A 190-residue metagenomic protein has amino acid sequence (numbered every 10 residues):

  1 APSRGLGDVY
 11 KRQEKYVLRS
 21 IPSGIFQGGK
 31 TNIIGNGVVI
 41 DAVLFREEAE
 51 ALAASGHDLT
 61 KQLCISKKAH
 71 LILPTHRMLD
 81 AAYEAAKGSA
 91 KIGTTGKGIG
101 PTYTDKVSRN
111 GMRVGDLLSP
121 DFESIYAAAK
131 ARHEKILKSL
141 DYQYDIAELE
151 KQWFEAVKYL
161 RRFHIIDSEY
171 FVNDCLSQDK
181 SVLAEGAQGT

Functional and structural regions predicted by a protein language model:
A1-L6, Y10: Single conserved hydrophobic/aromatic residue that forms the stacking wall/gate of nucleotide- or nucleobase-binding
R4, E14-G29, T60: Non-catalytic, usually N-terminal nucleic-acid engagement modules in DNA/RNA processing proteins
L6, T94-P101, A187-T190: Gly/Ser/Thr-rich helix-start
R12-V17, I33-D41, E48-S55, G98: Function-dense linear segments that define catalytic or interfacial modules in macromolecule-processing proteins
E14, S23-G24, V38-I40, E50 (+2 more regions): Short, glycine-/Ser/Thr-/acidic-enriched flexible segments
Y16-L18, I33-G35, I65, Y103 (+1 more regions): Short hydrophobic-aromatic micro-motifs
F45, A49-F171, C175, V182: Internal alpha/beta core interface subdomains
Q178-T190: Acidic, glycine-rich loop-and-beta core segments that form the ion-binding/anion-interacting portion of active sites
